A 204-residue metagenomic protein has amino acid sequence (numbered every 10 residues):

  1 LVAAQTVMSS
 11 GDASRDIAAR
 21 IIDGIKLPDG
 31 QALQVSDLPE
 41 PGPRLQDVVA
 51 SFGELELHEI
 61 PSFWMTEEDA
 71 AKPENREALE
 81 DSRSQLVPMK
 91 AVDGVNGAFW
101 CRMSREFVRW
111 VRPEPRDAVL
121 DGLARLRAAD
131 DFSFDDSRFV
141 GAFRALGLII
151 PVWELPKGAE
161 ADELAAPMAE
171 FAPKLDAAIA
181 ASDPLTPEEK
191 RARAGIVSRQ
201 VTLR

Functional and structural regions predicted by a protein language model:
L1-W64: N-terminal membrane-targeting/anchoring modules of bacterial envelope and secretion proteins
A3-S10, R112-P115, L155-K157: Secondary-structure transition/turn motif
D12, S36, E40-P43, L55 (+4 more regions): Alpha-helix boundary/N-cap detector
P73-S104: Aromatic/basic-lined ligand-recognition segments that form π-stacking hydrophobic pockets flanked by Lys/Arg to engage
F99-R109, L146-E154: Glycine-rich, often proline-containing surface loops adjacent to acidic residues and nearby aromatics that form
M103-D121: A short acidic-to-branched-hydrophobic micro-motif
G122-A142: Short acidic, Pro/Gly- and aromatic-enriched capping/linker segments at domain boundaries
D136-S137, A142-R204: Alpha-helical oligomerization segments
